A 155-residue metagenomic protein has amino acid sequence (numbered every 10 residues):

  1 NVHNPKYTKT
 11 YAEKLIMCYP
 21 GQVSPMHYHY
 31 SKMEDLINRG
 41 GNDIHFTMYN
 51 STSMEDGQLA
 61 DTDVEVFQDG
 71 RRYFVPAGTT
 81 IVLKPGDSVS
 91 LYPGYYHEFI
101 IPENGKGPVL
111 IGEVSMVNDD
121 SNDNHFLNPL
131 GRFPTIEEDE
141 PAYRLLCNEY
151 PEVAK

Functional and structural regions predicted by a protein language model:
N1-Y28, A77: A short glycine-rich, His/Asp/Glu-containing loop-to-beta-strand
T8-T10, H29-Y30, N38, I101-N104: Short glycine/proline-enriched turns and hinge-like loops at secondary-structure junctions
K14, E34-D35, T79, D87: Short, conserved secondary-structure segments in the cores of folded domains
Y19, A77-N104, L110-M116: Conserved metal-binding segment of the jelly-roll/cupin
Y19-P20, K32-T62, D69: Glycine- and acidic-residue-biased ligand/ion/polar-headgroup-sensing regions
S24, T79-I81, Y143-L145: Left-handed beta-helix
S53-Y73, I100-K155: Double-stranded beta-helix
